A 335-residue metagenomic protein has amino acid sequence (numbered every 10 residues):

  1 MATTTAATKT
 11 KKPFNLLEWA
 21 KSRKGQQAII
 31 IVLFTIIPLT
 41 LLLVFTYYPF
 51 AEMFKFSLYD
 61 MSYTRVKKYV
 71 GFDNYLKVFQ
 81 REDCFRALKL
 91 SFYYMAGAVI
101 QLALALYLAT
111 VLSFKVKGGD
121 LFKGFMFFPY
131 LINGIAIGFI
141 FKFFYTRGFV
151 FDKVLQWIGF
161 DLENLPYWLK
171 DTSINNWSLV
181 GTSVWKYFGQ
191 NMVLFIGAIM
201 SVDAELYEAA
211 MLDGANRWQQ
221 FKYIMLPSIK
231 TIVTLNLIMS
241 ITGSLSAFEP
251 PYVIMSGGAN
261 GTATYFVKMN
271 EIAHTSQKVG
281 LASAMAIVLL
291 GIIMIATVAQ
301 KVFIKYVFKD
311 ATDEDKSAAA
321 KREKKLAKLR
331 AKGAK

Functional and structural regions predicted by a protein language model:
M1-K24: Short, Lys/Arg-rich, polar N-terminal cytosolic tail immediately upstream of the first transmembrane signal-anchor
Q26-L329: A structural signal for multi-pass alpha-helical bundles of membrane permease subunits that mediate small-molecule
R330-A334: Conserved RNA-binding domains used in RNP assembly and mRNA/RNA metabolism
